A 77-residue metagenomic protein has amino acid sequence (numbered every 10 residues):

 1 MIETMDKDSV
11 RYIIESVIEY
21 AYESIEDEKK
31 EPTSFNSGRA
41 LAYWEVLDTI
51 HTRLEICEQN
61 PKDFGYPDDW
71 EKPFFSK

Functional and structural regions predicted by a protein language model:
M1, Y43, E71-F75: Aromatic-enriched hydrophobic runs in primary sequence
M1-S37: N-terminal acidic leader/helix
I13-E23, C57-K77: Extended, charge-rich alpha-helical interface modules
E28, T49-T52, K72-F74: Amphipathic alpha-helical interaction segments
S34-Y66: Short, charge-rich amphipathic interface segments used for partner binding and complex assembly
